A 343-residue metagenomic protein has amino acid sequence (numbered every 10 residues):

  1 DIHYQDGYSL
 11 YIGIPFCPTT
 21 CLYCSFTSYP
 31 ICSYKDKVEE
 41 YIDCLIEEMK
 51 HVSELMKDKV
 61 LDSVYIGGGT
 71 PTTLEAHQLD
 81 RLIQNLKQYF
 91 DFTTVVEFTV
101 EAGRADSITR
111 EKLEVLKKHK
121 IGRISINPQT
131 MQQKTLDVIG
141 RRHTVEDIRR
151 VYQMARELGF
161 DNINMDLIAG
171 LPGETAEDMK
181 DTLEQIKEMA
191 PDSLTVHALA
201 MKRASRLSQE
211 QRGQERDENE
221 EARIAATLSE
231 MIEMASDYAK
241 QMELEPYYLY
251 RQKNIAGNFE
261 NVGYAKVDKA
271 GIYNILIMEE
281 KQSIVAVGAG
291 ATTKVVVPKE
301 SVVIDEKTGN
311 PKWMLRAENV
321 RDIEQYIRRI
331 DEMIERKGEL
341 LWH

Functional and structural regions predicted by a protein language model:
D1, L45, G263, V267-H343: Radical SAM enzyme core and accessory elements
G7-E40: Canonical Radical SAM [4Fe-4S] cluster-binding loop centered on the CxxxCxxC motif and its immediate flanking residues
G7-S9, S63, E97, S193 (+2 more regions): Beta-sheet entry/capping signal
I12, V196, L249: Short glycine/serine/threonine-enriched helix-capping/active-site loop that flanks the nucleotide-sugar donor pocket
S28-A235: Conserved non-cysteine loop/helix-boundary elements of the Radical SAM core domain that shape
P71, N254, G290-T293: Short, glycine-/Ser/Thr-/acidic-enriched flexible segments
A204, S208-V287: A C-terminal junction/extension of Radical SAM enzymes
